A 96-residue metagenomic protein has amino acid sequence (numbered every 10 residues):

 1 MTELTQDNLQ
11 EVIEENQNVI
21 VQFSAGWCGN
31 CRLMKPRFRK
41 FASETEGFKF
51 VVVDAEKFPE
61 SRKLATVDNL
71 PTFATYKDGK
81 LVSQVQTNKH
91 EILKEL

Functional and structural regions predicted by a protein language model:
M1-N8, Q86: Short acidic-hydrophobic, aromatic-tinged amphipathic segments that line or gate anion-handling sites
T2-T5, F23, K35-E60: Thiol-based oxidoreductase modules, predominantly thioredoxin-like and allied folds used for disulfide exchange
Q10, P59-R62: Short hydrophobic/charged patches on amphipathic alpha-helices used for structural packing and interfaces
E14-G26: Short active-site neighborhood of thiol/selenol oxidoreductases, capturing the structured segment around
C28-C31: Short cysteine clusters
K63-D68: A short glycine-leucine-enriched loop at secondary-structure breakpoints that most characteristically corresponds
N69-L96: Non-catalytic, surface beta->alpha helical segment in thiol-disulfide oxidoreductase systems
